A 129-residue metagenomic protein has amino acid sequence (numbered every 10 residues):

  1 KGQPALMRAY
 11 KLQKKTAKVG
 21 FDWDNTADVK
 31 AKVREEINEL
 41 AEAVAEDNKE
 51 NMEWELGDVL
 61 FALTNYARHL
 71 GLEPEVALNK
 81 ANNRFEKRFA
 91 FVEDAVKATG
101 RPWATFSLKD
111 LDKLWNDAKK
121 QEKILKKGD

Functional and structural regions predicted by a protein language model:
K1-L56, L60-D129: Flexible "arm" and connector segments at domain edges
